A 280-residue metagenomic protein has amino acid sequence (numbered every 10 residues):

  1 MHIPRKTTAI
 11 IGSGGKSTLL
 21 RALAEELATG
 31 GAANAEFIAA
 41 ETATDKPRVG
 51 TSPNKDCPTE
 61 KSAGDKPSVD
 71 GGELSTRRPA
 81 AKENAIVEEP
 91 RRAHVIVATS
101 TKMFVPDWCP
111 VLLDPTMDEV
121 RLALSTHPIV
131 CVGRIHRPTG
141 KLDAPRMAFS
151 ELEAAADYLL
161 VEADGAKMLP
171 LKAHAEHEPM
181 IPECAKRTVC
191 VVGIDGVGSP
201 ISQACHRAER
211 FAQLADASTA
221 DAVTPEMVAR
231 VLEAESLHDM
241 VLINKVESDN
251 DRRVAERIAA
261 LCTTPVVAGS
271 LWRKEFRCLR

Functional and structural regions predicted by a protein language model:
H2-L27: Walker A (P-loop) phosphate-binding motif
E26-A32, A40, E88-C131: N-terminal phosphate/diphosphate-binding loop that engages ATP/GTP or pyrophosphate donors across diverse enzyme folds
A28-A93, T126: Intrinsically disordered, low-complexity terminal tails and inter-domain linkers enriched for S/T/G/P/D/E
D118-E151, S202: P-loop/Walker-type NTP enzyme "switch/lid" segment
H136-A173: Phosphate-binding/switch loop-helix module in NTP-utilizing enzymes
H177-G196: Inter-motif core of Ras-like GTPase G domains
G193-I194, S218, M240-D251, G269-K274: G-domain G4 guanine-recognition motif of GTPases
L261-R277: Canonical P-loop GTPase G-domain recognition
